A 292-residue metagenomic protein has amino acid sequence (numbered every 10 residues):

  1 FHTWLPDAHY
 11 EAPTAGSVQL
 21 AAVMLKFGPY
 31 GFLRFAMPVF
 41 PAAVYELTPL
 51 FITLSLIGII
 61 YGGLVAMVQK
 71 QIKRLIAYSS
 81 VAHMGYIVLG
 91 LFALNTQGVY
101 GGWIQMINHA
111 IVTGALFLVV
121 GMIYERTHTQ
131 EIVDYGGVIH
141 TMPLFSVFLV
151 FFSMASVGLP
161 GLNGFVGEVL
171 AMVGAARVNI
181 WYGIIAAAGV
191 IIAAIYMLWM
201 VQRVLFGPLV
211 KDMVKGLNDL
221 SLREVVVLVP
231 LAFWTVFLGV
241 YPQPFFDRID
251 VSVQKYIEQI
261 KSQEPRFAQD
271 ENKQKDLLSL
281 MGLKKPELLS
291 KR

Functional and structural regions predicted by a protein language model:
F1-M200: Hydrophobic transmembrane alpha-helices and their helix-loop junctions in integral membrane proteins
M142-L144, M197-R292: Cytoplasmic/organellar membrane-interface segments at the starts of transmembrane helices in multi-pass inner-membrane
